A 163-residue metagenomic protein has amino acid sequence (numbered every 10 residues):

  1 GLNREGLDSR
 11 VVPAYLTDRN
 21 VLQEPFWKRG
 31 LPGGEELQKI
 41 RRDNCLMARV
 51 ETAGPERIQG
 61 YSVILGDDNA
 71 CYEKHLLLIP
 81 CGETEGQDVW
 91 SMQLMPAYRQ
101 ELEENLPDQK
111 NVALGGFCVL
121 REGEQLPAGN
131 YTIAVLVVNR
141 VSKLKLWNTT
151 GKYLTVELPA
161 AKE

Functional and structural regions predicted by a protein language model:
G1: Short extracytoplasmic
R4-E163: Basic, ligand-binding patches in group-transfer machinery, especially extracytoplasmic/periplasmic segments
